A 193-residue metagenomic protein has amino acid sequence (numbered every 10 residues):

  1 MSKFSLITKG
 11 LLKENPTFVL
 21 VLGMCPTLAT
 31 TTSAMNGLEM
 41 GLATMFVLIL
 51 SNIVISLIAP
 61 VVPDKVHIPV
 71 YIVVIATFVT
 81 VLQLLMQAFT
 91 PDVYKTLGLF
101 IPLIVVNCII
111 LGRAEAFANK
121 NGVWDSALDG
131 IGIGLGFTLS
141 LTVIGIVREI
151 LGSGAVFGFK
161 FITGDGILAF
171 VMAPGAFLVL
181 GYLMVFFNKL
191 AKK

Functional and structural regions predicted by a protein language model:
S5, D125-K193: C-terminal transmembrane helix-loop-helix hairpin of multi-pass membrane proteins
I7-F18: N-terminal membrane topogenic signal
L22-L28, T44-I49, A76-Q83, V105-L111 (+2 more regions): Hydrophobic core segments of alpha-helical transmembrane domains in multi-pass membrane transport and ion-translocation
A34-L50, Y94-V105, P174: Structural signature of hydrophobic alpha-helical transmembrane segments
M35-N52, S56-V73: Loop-to-helix transition at the N-terminal end of transmembrane alpha-helices
S51-D64, L111-N121, F186-L190: C-terminal ends of transmembrane helices
V62-I75, T96-P102, S126-D129: Cytoplasmic-side transmembrane-helix entry/capping segments in multi-pass membrane proteins
V81-T96: Transmembrane alpha-helix boundary signature
